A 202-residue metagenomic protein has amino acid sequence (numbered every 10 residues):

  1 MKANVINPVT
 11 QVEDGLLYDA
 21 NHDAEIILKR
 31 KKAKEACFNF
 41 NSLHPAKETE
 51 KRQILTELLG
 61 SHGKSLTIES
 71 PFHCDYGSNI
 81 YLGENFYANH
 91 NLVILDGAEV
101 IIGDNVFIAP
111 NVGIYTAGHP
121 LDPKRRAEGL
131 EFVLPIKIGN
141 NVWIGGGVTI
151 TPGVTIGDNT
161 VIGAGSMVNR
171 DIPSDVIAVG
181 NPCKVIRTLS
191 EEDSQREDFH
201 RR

Functional and structural regions predicted by a protein language model:
M1-S65, C183-R187, E191-R202: Terminal amphipathic alpha-helical/low-complexity segments used for targeting or macromolecular assembly
N39-N41, R170-D175: Short arginine-rich
F72-L82, Y87-T155, N181-C183, R187-H200: Flexible, glycine/small-residue-enriched loop-and-beta-strand segment within the central core of proteins
W143, V161, I177-V179: Short-chain dehydrogenase/reductase
G145-D171: Beta-rich strand-turn-strand
